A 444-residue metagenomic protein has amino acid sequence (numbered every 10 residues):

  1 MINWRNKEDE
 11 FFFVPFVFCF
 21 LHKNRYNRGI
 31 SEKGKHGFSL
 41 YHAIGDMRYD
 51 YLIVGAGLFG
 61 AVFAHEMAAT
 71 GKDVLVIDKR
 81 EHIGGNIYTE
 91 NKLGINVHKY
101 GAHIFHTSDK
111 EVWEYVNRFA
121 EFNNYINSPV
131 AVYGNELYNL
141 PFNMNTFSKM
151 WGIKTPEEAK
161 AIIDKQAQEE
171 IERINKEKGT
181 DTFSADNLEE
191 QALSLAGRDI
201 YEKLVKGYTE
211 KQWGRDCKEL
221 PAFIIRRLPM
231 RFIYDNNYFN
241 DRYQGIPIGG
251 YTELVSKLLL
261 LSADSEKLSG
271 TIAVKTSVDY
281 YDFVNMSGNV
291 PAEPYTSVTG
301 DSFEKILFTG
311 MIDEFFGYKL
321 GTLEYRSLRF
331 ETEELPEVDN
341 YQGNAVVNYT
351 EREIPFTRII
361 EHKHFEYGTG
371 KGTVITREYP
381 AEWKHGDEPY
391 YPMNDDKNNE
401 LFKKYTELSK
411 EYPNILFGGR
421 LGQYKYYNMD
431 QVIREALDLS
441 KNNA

Functional and structural regions predicted by a protein language model:
I2-F18, E32-G34, F38-L40: N-terminal amphipathic/hydrophobic targeting modules at extreme N-termini, encompassing cleavable Sec/SRP-type signal
F20-Y51, A69-T70: Extreme N-terminal leader/targeting segments of oxidoreductases
Y51-V76: N-terminal Rossmann-like FAD-binding beta1-loop-alpha1 element of flavoenzymes
L52-V54, D301-D313: Short hydrophobic core segments
A68-N91: Glycine-rich FAD pyrophosphate-binding loop
L93-E169: Dinucleotide-binding Rossmann-like beta1-alpha1 core, especially the glycine-rich loop that anchors the ADP
G134-E136, N145-F303: Active-site/ligand-binding neighborhood in enzyme catalytic cores
E304, E314-N443: C-terminal segments that line or cap access tunnels to active or ligand-binding sites in enzymes and enzyme-associated
